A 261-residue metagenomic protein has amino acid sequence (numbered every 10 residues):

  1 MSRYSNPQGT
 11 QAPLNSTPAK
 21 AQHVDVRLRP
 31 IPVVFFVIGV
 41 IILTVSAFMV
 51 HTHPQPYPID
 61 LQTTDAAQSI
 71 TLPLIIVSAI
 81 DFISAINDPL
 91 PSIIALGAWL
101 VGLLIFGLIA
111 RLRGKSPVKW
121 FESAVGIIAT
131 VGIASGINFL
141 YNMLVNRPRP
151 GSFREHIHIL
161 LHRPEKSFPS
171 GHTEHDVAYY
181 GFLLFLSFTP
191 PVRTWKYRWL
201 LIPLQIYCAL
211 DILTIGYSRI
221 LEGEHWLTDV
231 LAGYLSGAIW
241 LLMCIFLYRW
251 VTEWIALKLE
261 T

Functional and structural regions predicted by a protein language model:
S2-A95, L144-L161: N-terminal transmembrane-helix/juxtamembrane module of multi-pass inner/ER membrane proteins
S2-L28, A110-W120, R193-L200, A256-T261: Membrane-interfacial, low-structure loops and terminal tails that flank and connect transmembrane helices in multi-pass
I31-F35, I94, V118-T130, L200-Y207 (+1 more regions): Alpha-helical transmembrane segments of integral membrane proteins
N87-R111, G181: Hydrophobic alpha-helical transmembrane segments
L100-I137: Interfacial segments of alpha-helical transmembrane regions
L100-L104, L140, G216-Y217, L242: Alpha-helical transmembrane segments of multipass membrane proteins
G132-P150: Transmembrane alpha-helix/helix-exit interface in multi-pass inner-membrane proteins
R154-T261: Membrane-embedded catalytic cores of phosphoryl/pyrophosphoryl-handling enzymes
